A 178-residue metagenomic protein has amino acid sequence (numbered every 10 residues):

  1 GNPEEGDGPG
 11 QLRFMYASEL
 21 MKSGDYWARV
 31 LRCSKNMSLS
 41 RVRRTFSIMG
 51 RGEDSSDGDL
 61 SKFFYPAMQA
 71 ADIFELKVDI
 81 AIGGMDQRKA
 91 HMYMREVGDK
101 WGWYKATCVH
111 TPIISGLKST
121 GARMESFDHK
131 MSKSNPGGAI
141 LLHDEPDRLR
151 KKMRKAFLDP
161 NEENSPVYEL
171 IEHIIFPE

Functional and structural regions predicted by a protein language model:
G1-S115, S119: NTP-dependent nucleotidyl-transfer catalytic core
A70, L76, R88-E178: Conserved nucleotide- and phosphate/pyrophosphate-binding catalytic cores in adenylate/nucleotidyl-handling enzymes
